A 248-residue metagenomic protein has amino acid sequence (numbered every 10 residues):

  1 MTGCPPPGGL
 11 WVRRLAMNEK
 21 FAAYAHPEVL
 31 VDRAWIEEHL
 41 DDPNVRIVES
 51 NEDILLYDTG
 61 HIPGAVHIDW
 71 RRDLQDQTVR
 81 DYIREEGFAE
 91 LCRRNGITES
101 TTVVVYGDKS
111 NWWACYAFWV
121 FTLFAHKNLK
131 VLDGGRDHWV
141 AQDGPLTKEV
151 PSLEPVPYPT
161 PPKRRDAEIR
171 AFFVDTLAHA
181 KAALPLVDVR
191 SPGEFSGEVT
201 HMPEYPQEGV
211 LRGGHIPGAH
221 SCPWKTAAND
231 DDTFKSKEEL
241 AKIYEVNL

Functional and structural regions predicted by a protein language model:
N18-H26, Y82-A182, E198-V199, G214: Thiolate-centered catalytic microenvironments shared by cysteine-dependent enzyme domains
K20-S100, T176-L248: Positively charged, proline/Ser/Thr-rich regional signature most characteristic of the Rhodanese/CDC25-like
